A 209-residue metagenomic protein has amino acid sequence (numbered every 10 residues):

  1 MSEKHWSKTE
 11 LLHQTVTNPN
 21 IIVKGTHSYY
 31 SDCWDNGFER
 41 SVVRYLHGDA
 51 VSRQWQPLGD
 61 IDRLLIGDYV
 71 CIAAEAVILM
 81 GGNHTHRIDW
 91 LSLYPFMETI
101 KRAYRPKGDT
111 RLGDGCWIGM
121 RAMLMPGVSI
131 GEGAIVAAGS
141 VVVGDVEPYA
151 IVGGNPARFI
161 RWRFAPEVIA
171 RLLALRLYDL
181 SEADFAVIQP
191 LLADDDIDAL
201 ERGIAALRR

Functional and structural regions predicted by a protein language model:
M1-Q14: Membrane-proximal basic amphipathic "stem/tether" segments
L11-L12, V16-N18, I22-T85, M97-F159: Structural signal for interior beta-strand "rungs" in well-ordered beta-sheet cores of soluble enzyme domains
T85-I88, L200: A generic signature of intrinsically disordered, low-complexity regions enriched in glycine/proline and charged/polar
R87-P95: Glycine-rich, pocket-lining loop/helix-strand segments that form or immediately flank
L93, G153, A174: Phosphate-coordinating loops and pocket residues in cytosolic domains that bind phosphorylated ligands
M97, R102-M125, A157-R209: C-terminal segments of enzyme domains that contribute to small-molecule binding surfaces
